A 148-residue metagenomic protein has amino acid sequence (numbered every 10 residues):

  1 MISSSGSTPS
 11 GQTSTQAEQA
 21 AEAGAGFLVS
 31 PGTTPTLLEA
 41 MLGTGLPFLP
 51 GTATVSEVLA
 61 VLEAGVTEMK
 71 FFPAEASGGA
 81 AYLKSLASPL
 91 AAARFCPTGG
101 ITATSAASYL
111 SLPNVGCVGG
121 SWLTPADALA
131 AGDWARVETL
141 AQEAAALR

Functional and structural regions predicted by a protein language model:
M1, E22-L28, L42-L49, E63-E68 (+2 more regions): Glycine-enriched alpha-helix->loop->beta-strand junction motifs that scaffold or abut catalytic
M1-T54: Glycine/small-residue-rich loop that forms an oxyanion/phosphate-binding "nest" at active or ligand-binding sites
G11-T13, T33, A53, F72-A74 (+2 more regions): Active-site beta-loop-alpha junctions enriched in small/polar residues
T13-A23, S56-A64, I101-C117: Catalytic cores of alpha/beta
F27-L37, K70-A80, N114-R136: Glycine-rich phosphate-binding active-site loops on the catalytic face of alpha/beta enzymes
M41-G43, D127-R148: C-terminal helical cap(s) of enzyme catalytic domains, especially alpha/beta-barrels
T54-E68, G79-P89: Anionic-ligand binding region
K84-S85, A107, Q142: Active-site phosphate/pyrophosphate- and oxyanion-stabilizing loops and adjacent acidic/basic residues in soluble
